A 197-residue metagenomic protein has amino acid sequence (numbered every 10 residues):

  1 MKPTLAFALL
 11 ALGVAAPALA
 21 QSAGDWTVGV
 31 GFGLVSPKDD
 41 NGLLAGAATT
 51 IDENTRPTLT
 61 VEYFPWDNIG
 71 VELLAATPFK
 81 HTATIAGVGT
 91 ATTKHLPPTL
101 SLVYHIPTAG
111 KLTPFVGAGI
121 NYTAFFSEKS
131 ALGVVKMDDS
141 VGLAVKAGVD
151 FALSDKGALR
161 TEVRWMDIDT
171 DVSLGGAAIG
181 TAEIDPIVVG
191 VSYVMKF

Functional and structural regions predicted by a protein language model:
M1-G24: Cleavable N-terminal export/targeting peptides
S22-A23, F32-K38, L59-S130, S140 (+2 more regions): Gram-negative (and chloroplast) outer-membrane scaffold detector with strong preference for beta-barrel transmembrane
S36-P57, K136-V141: Surface-exposed strand-loop-strand hairpins of Gram-negative outer-membrane beta-barrel proteins
L44-A48, T84-A91, S130-K136, G175-T181: Extracellular loop and loop/strand-boundary signature of outer-membrane beta-barrel proteins
K80-A83, L153-F197: Predominantly the C-terminal beta-signal and adjacent terminal strand-loop region of outer-membrane beta-barrel
F115, F125-V172: A charged, solvent-exposed segment within the mature domains of Sec-exported extracytoplasmic proteins
